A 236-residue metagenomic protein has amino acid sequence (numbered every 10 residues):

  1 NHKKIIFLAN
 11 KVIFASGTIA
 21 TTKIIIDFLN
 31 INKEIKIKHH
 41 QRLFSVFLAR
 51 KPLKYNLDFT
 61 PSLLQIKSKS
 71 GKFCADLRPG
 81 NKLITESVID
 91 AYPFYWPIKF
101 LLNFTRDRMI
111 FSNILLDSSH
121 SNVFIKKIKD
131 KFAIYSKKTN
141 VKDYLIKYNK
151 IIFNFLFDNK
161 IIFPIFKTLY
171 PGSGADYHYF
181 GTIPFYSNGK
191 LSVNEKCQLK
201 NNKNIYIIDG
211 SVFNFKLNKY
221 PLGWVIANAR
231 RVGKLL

Functional and structural regions predicted by a protein language model:
K3, N10-S118: Mid-to-C-terminal "cap/lid" subdomains and adjacent gly/pro-rich loops that border and regulate access to redox
L8-N10, N202-K203: Short, well-ordered alpha-helix to beta-strand connector turns
A15, K142-D143, K216-G223, A227: Short, conserved micro-motifs enriched in small and acidic residues
T22-I24, V123, N194, F215-L217: Short helix/loop capping segments that flank catalytic or ligand/cofactor-binding pockets
D58, N149, K234-L235: N-terminal export/assembly segments and adjacent metallocofactor-ligating motifs of anaerobic energy-metabolism
P93-F163: C-terminal catalytic lobe of FAD-dependent flavoproteins
K147-K216, L222: A glycine-rich dinucleotide-binding beta-alpha-beta segment and adjacent secondary-structure elements that constitute
F153, G223-L236: An active-site-proximal "capping" alpha-helix that borders the catalytic cofactor pocket
